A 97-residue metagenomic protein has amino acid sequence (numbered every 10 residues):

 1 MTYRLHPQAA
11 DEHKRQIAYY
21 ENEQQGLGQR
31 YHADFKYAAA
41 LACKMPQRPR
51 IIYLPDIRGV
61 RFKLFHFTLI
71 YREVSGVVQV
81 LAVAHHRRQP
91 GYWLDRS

Functional and structural regions predicted by a protein language model:
M1-D34, D95: Arg/Lys-rich, positively charged N-terminal/basic patches that mediate binding to nucleic acids
R4, G26, R30, G59 (+2 more regions): Amphipathic alpha-helical recognition patches that constitute DNA-binding helices
I17, P46, Y53, A84 (+1 more regions): Short, flexible helix/strand-to-coil boundary loops that buttress conserved ligand/catalytic motifs in alpha/beta
G28-R30, R50-Y53, G91: Solvent-exposed interaction patches of small proteins and small membrane subunits
Y37, K44-G76: Basic/aromatic recognition patch in beta-strand/loop cores that engages polyanionic ligands
F62, F67-T68, R72-S97: Enriched for short, Lys/Arg-rich terminal
